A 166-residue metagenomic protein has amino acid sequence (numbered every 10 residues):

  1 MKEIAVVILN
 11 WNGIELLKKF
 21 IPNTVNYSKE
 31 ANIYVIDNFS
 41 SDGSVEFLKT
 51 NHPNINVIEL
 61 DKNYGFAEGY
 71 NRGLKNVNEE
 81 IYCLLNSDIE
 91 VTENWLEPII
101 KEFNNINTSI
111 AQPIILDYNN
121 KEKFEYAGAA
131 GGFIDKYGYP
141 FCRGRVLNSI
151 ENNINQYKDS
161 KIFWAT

Functional and structural regions predicted by a protein language model:
E3-A5, N32: Cell-envelope/extracellular polymer assembly enzymes that use nucleotide-activated donors
I14, N23, D37-E46, K62: A conserved acidic beta->alpha catalytic loop
N23-A31: Short, acidic, metal-binding catalytic loop of nucleotide-sugar glycosyltransferases
E30-F39, I58-L60: Short beta-strand/loop segment that forms part of the nucleotide-sugar
L60-V77, S87: Glycine-rich, basic loop-to-helix element that forms the pyrophosphate-binding segment of sugar-nucleotide handling
Y82: Short aromatic/hydrophobic "clamp" motif used to bind/position activated sugar donors
E90-Y139: Conserved donor NDP-sugar-binding/catalytic core segment of glycosyltransferases
Y139-C142, L147-T166: A recurrent flexible, glycine/aromatic-enriched loop bordering the glycosyltransferase active site that acts as
